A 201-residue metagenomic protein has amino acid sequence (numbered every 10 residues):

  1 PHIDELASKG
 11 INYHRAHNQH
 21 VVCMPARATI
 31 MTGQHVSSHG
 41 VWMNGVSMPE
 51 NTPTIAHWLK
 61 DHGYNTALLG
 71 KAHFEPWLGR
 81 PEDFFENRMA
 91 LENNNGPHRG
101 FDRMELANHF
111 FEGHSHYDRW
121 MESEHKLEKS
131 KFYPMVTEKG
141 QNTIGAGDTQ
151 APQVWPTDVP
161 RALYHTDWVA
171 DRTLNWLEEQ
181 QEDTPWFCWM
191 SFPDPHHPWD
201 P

Functional and structural regions predicted by a protein language model:
P1-P201: Formylglycine-dependent sulfatase
